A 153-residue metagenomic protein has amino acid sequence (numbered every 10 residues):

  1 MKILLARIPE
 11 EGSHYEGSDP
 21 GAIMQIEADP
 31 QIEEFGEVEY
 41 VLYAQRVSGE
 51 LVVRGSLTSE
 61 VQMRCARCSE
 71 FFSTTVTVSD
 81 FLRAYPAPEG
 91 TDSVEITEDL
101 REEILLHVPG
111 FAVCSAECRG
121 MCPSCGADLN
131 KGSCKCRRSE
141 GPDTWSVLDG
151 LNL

Functional and structural regions predicted by a protein language model:
M1-L153: Structured interface patches
